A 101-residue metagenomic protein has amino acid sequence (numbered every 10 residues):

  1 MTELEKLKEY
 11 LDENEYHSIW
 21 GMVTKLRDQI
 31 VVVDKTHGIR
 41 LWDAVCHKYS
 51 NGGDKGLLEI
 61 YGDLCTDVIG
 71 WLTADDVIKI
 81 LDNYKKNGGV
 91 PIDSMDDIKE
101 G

Functional and structural regions predicted by a protein language model:
M1-H17: Amphipathic alpha-helical segments
K6-K8, K25, K35, K48 (+4 more regions): Context-gated lysine
N14-E59: Amphipathic, interaction-prone secondary-structure segments
G62-G101: Mixed-charge, Lys/Arg-enriched low-complexity segments
